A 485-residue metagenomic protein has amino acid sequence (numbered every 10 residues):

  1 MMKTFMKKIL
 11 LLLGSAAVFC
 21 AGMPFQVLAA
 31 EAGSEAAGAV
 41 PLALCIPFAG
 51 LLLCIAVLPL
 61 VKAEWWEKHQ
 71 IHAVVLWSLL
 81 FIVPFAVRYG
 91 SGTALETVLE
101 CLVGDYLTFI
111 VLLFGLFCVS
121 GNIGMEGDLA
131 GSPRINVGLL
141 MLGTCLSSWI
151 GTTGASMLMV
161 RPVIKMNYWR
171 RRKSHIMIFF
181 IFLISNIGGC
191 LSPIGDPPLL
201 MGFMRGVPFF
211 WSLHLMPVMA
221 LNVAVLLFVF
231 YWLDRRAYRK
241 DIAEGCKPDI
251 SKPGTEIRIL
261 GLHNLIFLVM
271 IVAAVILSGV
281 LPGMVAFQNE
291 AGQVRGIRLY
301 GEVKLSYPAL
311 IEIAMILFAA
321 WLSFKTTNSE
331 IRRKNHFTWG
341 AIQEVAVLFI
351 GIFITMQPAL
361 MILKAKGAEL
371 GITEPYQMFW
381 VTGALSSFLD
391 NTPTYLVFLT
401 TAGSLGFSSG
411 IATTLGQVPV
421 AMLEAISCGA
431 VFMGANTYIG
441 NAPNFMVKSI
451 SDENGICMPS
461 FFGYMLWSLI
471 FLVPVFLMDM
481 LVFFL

Functional and structural regions predicted by a protein language model:
M1-A29: N-terminal secretory/membrane targeting signals
F25-E31, A63-E64, I82-D105, F114-G131 (+4 more regions): Transmembrane alpha-helix boundary signature
A32-L44, W65-H72, A94-L107, F209-V218 (+5 more regions): Interfacial loop-to-helix junctions that mark the boundaries of transmembrane helices in multi-pass membrane
A43-I55, H69-F85, Y106-G115, L260-M270 (+3 more regions): Hydrophobic mid-bilayer segments of alpha-helices in multi-pass membrane transport proteins, especially secondary
W65, R172, L191-S192, F210-I259 (+1 more regions): Juxtamembrane and boundary regions of transmembrane helices in multi-pass small-molecule transporters and channels
P84-A86, S147, M157-R172, I176-I178 (+4 more regions): Membrane-interfacial helix-loop connectors
S212-T326, V482: Core mid-bundle transmembrane helix pairs that form the ion/substrate translocation pathway in diverse multi-pass
M270-L405: Transmembrane helical segments that form the transport core of multi-pass membrane transport proteins
